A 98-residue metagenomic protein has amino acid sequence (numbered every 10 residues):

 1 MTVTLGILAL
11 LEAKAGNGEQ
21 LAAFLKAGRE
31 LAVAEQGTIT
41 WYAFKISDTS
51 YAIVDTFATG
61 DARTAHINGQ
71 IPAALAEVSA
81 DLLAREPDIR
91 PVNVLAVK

Functional and structural regions predicted by a protein language model:
M1-G6, L10-E12, I39-S50, A74-K98: Glycine-rich beta-strand-turn "strand-cap" elements at beta-sheet edges
L10-A22: Short, surface-exposed ligand-recognition loops at beta-strand->loop->(often short) alpha-helix junctions that present
K14-G16, I46, A58-G60: Short coil/turn motifs at secondary-structure junctions
G18-Q20, A62, K98: Intrinsically disordered, low-complexity acidic/polar segments
A27-T40, T56-R90: An amphipathic, aromatic/His-enriched active-site/gating alpha helix that lines ligand/cofactor pockets
